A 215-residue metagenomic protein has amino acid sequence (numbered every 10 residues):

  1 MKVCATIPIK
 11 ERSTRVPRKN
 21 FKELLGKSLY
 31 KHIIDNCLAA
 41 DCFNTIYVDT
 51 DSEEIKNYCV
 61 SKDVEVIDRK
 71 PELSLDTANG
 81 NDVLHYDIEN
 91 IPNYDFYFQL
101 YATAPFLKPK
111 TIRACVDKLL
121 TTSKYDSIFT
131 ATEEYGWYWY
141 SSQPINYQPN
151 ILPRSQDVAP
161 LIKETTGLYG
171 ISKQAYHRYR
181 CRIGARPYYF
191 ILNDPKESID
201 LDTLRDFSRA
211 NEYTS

Functional and structural regions predicted by a protein language model:
K2-D49: N-terminal glycine-rich phosphate-binding loop and ensuing alpha1 helix
F43, N93-Y94, K124-Y125: Short, high-confidence coil segments that cap the C-terminus of an alpha-helix and link into the following beta-strand
D49-T50, G170, L201: Short beta-strand scaffold positions
E53-F98, L107-A114: Short phosphate-binding loop-to-helix
D82-V83, P105-K196: Conserved core of the sugar-phosphate nucleotidyltransferase
L100-A102: Active-site acidic Asp-centered loop
R178, I191-S215: Hydrophobic helical membrane-anchoring modules
